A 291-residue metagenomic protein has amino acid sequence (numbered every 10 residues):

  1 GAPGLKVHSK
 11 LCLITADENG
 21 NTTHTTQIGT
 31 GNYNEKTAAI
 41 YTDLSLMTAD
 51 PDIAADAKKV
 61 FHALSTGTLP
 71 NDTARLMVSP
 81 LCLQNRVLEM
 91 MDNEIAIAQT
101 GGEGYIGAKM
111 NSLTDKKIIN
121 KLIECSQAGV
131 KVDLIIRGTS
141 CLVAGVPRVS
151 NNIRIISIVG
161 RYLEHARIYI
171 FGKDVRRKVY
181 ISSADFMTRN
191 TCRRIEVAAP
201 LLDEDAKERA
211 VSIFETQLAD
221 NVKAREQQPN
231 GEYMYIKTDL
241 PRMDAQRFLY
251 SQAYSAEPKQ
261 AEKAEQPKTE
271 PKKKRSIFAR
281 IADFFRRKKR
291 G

Functional and structural regions predicted by a protein language model:
G1-N32, K36-T37, M47, D52-A54 (+1 more regions): PLD/PLD-like phosphodiesterase catalytic module centered on the HKD motif
D50-N71, N85-R86: Short, compositionally biased "basic patch" segments
G67-L76, G101-E103: Gly-rich Lys/Arg/Thr-decorated short loops/hinges at beta-loop-alpha junctions or inter-strand turns that position
